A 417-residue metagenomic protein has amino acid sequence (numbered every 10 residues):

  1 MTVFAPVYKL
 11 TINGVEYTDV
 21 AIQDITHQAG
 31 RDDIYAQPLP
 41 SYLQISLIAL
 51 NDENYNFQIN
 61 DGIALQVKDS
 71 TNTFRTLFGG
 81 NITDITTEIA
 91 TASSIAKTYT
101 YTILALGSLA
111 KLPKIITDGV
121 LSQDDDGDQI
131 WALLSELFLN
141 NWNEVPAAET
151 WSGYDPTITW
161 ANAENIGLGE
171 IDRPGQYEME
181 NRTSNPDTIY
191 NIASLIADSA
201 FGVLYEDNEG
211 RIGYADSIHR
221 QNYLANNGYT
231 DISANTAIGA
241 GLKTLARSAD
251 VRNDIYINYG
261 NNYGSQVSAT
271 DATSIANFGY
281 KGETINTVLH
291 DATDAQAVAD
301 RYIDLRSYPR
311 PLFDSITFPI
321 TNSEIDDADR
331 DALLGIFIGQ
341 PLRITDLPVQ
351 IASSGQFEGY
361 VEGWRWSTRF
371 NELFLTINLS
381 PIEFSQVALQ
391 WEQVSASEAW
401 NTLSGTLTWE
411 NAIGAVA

Functional and structural regions predicted by a protein language model:
M1-D128, S367, E372-F374, I382-Q386: Beta-strand-rich assembly/attachment modules of structural machines
M1-D19, V120-G127, W131, N191-E358 (+2 more regions): Acidic, small/polar-enriched beta strand-loop surface segments
P40-Y42, E136-L137, L333-I336: Conserved long hydrophobic alpha-helices within structured protein cores
N60-G62, N185-P186, G339-T345: Glycine-centered loop/turn motifs
T71-N81, V349-Y360: Short coil-to-beta-strand transition motifs
F74, T91-A246: Charged- and aromatic-enriched interaction segments used to assemble and dock large macromolecular complexes
